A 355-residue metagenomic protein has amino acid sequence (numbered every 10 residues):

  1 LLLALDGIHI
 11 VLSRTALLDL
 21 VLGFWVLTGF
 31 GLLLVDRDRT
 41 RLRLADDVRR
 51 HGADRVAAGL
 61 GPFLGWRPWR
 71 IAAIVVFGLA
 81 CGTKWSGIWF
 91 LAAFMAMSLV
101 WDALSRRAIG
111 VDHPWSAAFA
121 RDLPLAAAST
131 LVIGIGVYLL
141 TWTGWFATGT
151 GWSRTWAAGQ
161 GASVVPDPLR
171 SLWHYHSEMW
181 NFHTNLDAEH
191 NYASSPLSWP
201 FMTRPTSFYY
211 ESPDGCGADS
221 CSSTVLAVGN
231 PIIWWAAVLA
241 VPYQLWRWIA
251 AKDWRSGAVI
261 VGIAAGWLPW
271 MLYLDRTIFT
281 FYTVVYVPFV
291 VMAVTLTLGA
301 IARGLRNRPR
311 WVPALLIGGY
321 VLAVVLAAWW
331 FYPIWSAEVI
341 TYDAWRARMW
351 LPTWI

Functional and structural regions predicted by a protein language model:
L1, W25-R37, A92-L99, G136 (+3 more regions): Transmembrane alpha-helical segments
L1-A4, F77, C81: Short helix- or helix-capping micro-motifs that position conserved polar/aromatic residues at function-defining sites
L1-L5, F24, L42-V48, G61-L64 (+1 more regions): Transmembrane-helix signature of polytopic, membrane-embedded enzymes that assemble or transfer cell-envelope glycans
R14-V21, T83-S86: Short acidic/glycine- and proline-prone juxtamembrane loop motifs at membrane-interface regions of multi-pass membrane
G29-W69, S98-I109: Membrane-interface transmembrane helices that cradle and orient dolichyl/undecaprenyl
G61-A72, F77, M97, D102-L139 (+2 more regions): Transmembrane helical bundles and short interhelical boundary loops of multi-pass, membrane-embedded
S212-G215, S223-K252: Hydrophobic, aromatic-rich transmembrane alpha-helices and their immediate juxtamembrane boundary segments
A236-A240, I249-L272: Transmembrane alpha-helix segments characteristic of polytopic inner-membrane glycan-assembly/cell-envelope
